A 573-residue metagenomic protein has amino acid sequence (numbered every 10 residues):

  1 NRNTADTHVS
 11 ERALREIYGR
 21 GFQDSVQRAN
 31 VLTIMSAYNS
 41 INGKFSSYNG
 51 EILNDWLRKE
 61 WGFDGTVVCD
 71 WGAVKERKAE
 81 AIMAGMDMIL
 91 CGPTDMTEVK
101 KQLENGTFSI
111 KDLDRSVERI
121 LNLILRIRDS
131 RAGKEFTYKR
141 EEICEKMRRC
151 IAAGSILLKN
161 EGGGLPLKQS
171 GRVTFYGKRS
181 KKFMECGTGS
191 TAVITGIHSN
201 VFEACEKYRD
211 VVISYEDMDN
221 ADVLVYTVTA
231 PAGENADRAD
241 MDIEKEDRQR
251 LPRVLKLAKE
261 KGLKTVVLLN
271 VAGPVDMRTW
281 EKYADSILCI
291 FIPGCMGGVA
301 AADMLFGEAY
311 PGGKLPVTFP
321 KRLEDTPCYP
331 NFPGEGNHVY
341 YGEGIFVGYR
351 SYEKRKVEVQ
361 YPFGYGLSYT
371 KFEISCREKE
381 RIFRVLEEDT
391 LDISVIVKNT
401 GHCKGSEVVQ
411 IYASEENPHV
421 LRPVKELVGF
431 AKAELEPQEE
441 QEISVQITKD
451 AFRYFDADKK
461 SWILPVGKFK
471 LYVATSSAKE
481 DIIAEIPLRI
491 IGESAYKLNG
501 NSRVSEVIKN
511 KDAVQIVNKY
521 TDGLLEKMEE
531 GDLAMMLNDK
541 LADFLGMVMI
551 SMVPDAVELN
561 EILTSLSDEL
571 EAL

Functional and structural regions predicted by a protein language model:
N1-R453, K468-V473, S477: Glycoside hydrolase catalytic-domain context in secreted enzymes
A132-E142, D219-N220, A484-N510: Phosphate/pyrophosphate-recognition segments in soluble nucleotide-handling domains
G348, G364, S368-Y369, K404 (+4 more regions): In a subset of proteins, long, contiguous C-terminal domains/tails are tracked
K449-S494: Terminal connector regions
S494-E571: Compact, charge-rich alpha-helical regulatory domains located at protein termini
